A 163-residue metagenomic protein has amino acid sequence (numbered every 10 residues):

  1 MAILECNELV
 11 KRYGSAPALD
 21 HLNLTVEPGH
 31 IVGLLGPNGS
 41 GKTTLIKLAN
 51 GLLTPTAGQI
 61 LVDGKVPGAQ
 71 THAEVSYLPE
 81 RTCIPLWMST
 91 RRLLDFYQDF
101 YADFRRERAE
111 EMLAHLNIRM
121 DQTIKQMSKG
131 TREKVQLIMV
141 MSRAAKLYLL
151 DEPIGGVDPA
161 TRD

Functional and structural regions predicted by a protein language model:
A16-P17, A69: Short coil-to-beta microelement around the adenine-binding A-loop and adjacent beta1/P-loop entry of ABC ATPase
L35-P37: The feature captures the beta-strand-to-loop junction immediately N-terminal to the Walker
N50: Helix-to-loop junction immediately C-terminal to a conserved catalytic motif
Q59-L61, K65: ATP-binding/catalytic-site motifs of ATP-hydrolyzing domains
R81-M139: ABC-family P-loop ATPase nucleotide-binding domains
Y148-E152, V157: Catalytic Walker B motif of ABC-type/P-loop ATPase nucleotide-binding domains
P159-T161: Helix N-cap at the start of a conserved alpha-helix in ABC-type nucleotide-binding domains
